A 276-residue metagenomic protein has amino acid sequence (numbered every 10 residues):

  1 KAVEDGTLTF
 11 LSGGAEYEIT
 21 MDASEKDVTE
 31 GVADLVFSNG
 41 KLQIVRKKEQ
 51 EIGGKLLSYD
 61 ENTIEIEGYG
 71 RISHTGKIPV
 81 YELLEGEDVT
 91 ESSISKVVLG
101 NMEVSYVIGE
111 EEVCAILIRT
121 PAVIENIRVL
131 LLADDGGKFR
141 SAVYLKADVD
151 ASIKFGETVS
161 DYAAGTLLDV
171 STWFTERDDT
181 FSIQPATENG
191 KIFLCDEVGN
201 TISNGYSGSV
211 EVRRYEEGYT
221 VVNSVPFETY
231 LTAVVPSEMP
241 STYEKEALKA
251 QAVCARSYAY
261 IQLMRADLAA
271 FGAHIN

Functional and structural regions predicted by a protein language model:
K1-N276: Conserved, single-site charged/polar hotspot
